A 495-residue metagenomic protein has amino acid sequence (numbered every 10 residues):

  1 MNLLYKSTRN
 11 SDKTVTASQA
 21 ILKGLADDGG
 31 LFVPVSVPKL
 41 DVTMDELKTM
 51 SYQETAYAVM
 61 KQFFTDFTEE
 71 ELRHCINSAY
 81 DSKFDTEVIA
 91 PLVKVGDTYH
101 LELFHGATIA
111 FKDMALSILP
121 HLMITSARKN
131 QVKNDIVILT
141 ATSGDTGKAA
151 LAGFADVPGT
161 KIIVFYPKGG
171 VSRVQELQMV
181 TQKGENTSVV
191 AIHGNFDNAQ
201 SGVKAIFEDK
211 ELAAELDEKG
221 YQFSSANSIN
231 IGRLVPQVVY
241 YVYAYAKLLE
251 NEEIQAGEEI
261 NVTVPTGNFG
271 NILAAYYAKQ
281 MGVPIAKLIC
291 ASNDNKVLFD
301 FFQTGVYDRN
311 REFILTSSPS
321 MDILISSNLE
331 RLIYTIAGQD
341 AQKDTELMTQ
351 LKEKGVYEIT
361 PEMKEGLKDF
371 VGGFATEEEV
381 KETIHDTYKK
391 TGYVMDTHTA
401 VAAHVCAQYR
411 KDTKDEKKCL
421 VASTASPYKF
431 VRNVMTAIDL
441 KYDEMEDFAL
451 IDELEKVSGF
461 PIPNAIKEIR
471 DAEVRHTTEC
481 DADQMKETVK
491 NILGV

Functional and structural regions predicted by a protein language model:
M1-V495: PLP-dependent amino-acid enzyme catalytic core
